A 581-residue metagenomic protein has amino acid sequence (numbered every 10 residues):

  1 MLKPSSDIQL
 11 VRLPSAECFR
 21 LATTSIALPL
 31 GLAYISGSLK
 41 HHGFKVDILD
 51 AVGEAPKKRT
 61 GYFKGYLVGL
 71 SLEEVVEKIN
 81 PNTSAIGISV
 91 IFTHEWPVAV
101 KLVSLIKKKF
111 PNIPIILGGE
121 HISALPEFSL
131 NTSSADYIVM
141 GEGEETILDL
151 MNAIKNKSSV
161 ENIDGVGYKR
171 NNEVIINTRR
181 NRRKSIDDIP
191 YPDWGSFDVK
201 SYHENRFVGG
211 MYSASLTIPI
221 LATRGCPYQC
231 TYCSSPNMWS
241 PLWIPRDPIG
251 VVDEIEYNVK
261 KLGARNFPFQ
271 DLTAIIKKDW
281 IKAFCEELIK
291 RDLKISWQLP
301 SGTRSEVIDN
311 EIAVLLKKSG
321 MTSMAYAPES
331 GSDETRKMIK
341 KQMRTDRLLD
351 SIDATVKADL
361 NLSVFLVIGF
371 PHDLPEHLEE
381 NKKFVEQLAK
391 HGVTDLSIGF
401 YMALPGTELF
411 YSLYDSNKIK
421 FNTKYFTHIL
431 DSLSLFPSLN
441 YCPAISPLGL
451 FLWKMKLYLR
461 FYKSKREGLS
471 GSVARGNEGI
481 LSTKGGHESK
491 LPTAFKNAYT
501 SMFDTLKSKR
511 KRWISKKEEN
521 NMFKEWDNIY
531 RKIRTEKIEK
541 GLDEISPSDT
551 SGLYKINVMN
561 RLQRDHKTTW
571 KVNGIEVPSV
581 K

Functional and structural regions predicted by a protein language model:
M1-L10, K45, P81-N82, E408-Y411 (+1 more regions): Radical SAM enzyme core and accessory elements
L2-P4, I8, P14-L21, K169-P219: N-terminal [4Fe-4S]-dependent radical SAM core
S6-D7, S38-S185, G406: Glycine-rich beta-alpha loop elements in corrinoid/cobalamin-binding modules across cobalamin-dependent enzymes
E17, A55, P126, Y228 (+6 more regions): Flexible glycine/acidic-rich beta-alpha junction loops that bind and position SAM and/or redox cofactors in anaerobic
F19-L32: Glycine- and acidic-residue-enriched helix-capping/strand-helix junction motifs
F128-E145, L315-S323, E380-I398: Structural recognition of alpha->loop->beta junctions
D187, P192-F370, L374, K383-E386: Radical SAM [4Fe-4S] cluster-binding motif and immediate context
